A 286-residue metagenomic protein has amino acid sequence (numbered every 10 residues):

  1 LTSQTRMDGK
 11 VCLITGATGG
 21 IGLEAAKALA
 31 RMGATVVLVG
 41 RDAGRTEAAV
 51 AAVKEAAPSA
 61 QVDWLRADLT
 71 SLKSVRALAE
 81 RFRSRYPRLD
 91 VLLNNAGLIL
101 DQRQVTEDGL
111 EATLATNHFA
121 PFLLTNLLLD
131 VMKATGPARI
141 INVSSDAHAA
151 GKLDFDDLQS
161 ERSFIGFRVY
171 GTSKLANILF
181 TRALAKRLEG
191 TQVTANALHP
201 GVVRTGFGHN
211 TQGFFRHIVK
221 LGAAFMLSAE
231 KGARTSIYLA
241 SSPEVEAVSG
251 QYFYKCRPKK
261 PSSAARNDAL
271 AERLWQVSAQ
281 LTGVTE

Functional and structural regions predicted by a protein language model:
L1-G206, T211, L281-T285: Rossmann-fold NAD(P)H-dependent dehydrogenase/reductase core
A30, R216, R257-P261: A short small-residue
R45, G213-F214, A224, L270: Short acidic-hydrophobic sequence patches enriched in Asp/Glu that either
S160-E161, G213-G222: A short C-terminal helix-loop "cap" of Rossmann-like NAD(P)-dependent dehydrogenase/epimerase domains
S173, A197, K220-K260, R266-E272 (+1 more regions): C-terminal helical subdomain
H209, A264-A265: Short glycine/threonine-rich loop-to-helix capping motif typified by GTGT followed within a few residues by an Asp-Pro
E272, Q276-E286: Intracellular terminal tails of multi-pass secondary transporters
